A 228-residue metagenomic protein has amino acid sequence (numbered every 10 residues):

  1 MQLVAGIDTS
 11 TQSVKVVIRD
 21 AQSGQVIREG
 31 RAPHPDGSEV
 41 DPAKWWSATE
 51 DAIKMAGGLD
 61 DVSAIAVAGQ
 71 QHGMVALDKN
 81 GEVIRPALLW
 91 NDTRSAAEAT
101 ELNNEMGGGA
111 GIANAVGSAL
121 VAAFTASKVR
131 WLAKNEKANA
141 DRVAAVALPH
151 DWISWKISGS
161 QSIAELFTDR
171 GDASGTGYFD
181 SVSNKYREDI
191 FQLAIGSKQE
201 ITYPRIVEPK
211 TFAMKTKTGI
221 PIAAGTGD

Functional and structural regions predicted by a protein language model:
M1-P86, A97, N114, E200 (+1 more regions): N-terminal glycine/serine-rich phosphate-binding loop of ATP-dependent small-molecule kinases, especially carbohydrate
T9-T11, I112-G227: Gly/Ser/Thr-rich active-site cleft segment
D92: Carbohydrate-associated surface elements
N104-G108: Metal-dependent DNA phosphodiester-chemistry modules and their immediately adjacent helices/loops in DNA-processing
